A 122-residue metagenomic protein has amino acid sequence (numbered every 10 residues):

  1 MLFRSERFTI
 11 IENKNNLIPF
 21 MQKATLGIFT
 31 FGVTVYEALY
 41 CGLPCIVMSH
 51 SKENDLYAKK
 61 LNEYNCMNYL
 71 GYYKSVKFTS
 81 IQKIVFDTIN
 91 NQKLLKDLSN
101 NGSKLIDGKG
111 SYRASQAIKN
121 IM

Functional and structural regions predicted by a protein language model:
M1-L2: Short, small-residue-biased leader/transition segments that mark boundaries at the very start of proteins
E6-N13, L70: Active-site donor-binding acidic/aromatic loop of nucleotide-activated sugar and phosphosugar transferases involved
E12-A24, L39-Y40: Short acidic alpha-helix that forms the nucleotide-activated donor recognition element in Leloir-type transferases
Q22-V33: Acidic donor-binding loop of glycosyltransferase active sites
Y40-T79: Catalytic binding pocket for nucleotide-activated donors in carbohydrate/polymer assembly enzymes
Y69, V76-K93: C-terminal "capping" alpha-helix adjacent to the active site of nucleotide-linked donor transferases in cell-envelope
L94-G108: A short, well-ordered alpha-helix in the C-terminal region of glycosyltransferases
D107-M122: C-terminal alpha-helical cap of glycosyltransferases
